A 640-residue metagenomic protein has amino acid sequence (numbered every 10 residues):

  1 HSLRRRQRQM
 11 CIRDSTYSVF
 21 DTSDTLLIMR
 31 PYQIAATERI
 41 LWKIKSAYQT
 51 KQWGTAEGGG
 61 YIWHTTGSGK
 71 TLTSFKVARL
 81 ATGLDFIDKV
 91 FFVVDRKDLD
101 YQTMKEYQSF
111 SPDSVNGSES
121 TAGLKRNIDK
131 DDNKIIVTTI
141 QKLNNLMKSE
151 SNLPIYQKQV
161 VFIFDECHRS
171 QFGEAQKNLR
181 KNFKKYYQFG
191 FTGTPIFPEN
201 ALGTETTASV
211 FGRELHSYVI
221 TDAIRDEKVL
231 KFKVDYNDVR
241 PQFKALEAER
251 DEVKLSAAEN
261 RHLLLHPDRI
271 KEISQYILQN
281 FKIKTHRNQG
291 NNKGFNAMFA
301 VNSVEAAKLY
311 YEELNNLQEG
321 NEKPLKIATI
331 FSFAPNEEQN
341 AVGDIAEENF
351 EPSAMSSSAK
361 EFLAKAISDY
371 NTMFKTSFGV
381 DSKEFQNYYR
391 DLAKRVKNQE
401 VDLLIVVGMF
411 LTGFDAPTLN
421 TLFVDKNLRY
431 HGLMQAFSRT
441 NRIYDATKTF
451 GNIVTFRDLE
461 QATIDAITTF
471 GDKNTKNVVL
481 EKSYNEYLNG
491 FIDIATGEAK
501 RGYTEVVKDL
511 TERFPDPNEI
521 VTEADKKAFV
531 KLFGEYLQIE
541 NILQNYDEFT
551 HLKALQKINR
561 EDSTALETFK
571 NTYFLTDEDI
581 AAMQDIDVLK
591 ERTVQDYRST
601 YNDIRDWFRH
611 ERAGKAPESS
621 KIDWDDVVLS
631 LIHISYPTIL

Functional and structural regions predicted by a protein language model:
H1-R8, I12, I632-I639: Single conserved hydrophobic/aromatic residue that forms the stacking wall/gate of nucleotide- or nucleobase-binding
R5-Q9, R13-K89, D98, Q102-S114 (+4 more regions): ATP-dependent helicase/translocase motor core
G54-G58, D129-D132, M147-V160, Y389 (+2 more regions): Short basic/glycine-enriched coil/helix segment immediately N-terminal to the Walker B
G58, G83, K282-G290, F295 (+5 more regions): Catalytic cores and motor modules of nucleic-acid processing enzymes
K89, S111-L124, E319-A334: Conserved RecA-like helicase motor-core motifs
N144-E150, I155-V253, D415-T468: Signature of the SF2 helicase/ATPase Hel1-core->accessory helical subdomain module
V161, Q339-V478: Conserved RecA-like P-loop NTPase helicase motor core
H262-L403: Conserved C-terminal RecA-like helicase domain
